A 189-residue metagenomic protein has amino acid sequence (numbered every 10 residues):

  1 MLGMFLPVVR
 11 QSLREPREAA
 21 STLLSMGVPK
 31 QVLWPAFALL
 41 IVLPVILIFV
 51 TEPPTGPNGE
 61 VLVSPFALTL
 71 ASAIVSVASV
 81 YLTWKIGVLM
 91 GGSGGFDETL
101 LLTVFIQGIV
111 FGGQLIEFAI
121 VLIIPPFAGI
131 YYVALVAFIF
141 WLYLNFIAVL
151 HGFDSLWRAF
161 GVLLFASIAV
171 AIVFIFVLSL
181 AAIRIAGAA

Functional and structural regions predicted by a protein language model:
M1-L2, A189: N-terminal hydrophobic targeting signals that begin at the initiator methionine
L2-D97: Selected alpha-helical membrane-embedding segments in polytopic membrane proteins
L23, K30, A36-L40, G113 (+3 more regions): General N-terminal targeting signals
L40-I48, S72, S76, V80 (+4 more regions): Hydrophobic alpha-helical transmembrane segments in multi-pass membrane proteins
V50-G56, E117-V121, L180-A182: Juxtamembrane "helix-exit" motif on the non-cytosolic side of transmembrane helices
L68-T69, A128-I130, V173: A short, structure-level motif marking secondary-structure boundaries and short turns
W84, M90-I168: Hydrophobic alpha-helical transmembrane segments and adjacent short intramembrane/lumenal linkers of inner/organellar
I172-A189: Juxtamembrane boundary at the C-terminal end of a transmembrane helix
